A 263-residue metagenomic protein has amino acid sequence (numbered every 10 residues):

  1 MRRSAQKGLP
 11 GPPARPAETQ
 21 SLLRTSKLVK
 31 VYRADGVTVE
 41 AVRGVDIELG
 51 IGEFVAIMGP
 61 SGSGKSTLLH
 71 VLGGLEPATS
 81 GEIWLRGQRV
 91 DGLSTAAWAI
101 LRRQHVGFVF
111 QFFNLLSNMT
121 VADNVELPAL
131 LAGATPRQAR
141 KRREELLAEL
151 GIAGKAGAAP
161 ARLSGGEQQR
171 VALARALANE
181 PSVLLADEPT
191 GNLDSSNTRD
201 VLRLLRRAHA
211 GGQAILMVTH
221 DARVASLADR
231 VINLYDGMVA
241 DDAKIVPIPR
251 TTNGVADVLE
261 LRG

Functional and structural regions predicted by a protein language model:
M1-A17: Pre-NBD coupling/linker segments of ABC/ABC-like ATPases
R3, K7, S61-G62, I245: Intrinsically disordered, low-complexity segments used for protein-protein interactions
E18-T19, T38-R43, G254-R262: Glycine-rich, flexible loop segments associated with nucleotide phosphate handling
S21-A228, L234: ABC family nucleotide-binding domain
M238-G263: Conserved beta-strand-loop-alpha-helix hinge in the C-terminal portion of ABC ATPase nucleotide-binding domains
